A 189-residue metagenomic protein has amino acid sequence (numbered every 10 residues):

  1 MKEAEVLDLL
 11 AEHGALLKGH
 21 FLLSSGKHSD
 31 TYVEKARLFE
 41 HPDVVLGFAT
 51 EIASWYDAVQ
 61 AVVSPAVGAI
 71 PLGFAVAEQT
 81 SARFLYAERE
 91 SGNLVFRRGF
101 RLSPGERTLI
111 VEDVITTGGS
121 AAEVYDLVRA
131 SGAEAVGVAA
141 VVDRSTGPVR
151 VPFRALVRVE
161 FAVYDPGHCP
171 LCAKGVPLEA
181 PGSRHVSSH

Functional and structural regions predicted by a protein language model:
M1-A58, H185-H189: Active-site-facing substrate-recognition patch
E3-L9, Y125-H189: PRPP-dependent phosphoribosyltransferase catalytic core
T50, S54, F74, E78 (+2 more regions): Short, well-ordered alpha-helices that flank and scaffold nucleotide-derived cofactor binding pockets
I52-A58, V76, S145-R150: Alpha-helix C-terminal capping segments
V59-A66: Short glycine-rich phosphate-binding loop at a beta-alpha junction
Q60, E106, V136: Conserved acidic residues
V67, L72-L109, T117-A122: Short, glycine/charge-rich flexible loops or terminal/linker lids adjacent to PRPP-binding catalytic cores
